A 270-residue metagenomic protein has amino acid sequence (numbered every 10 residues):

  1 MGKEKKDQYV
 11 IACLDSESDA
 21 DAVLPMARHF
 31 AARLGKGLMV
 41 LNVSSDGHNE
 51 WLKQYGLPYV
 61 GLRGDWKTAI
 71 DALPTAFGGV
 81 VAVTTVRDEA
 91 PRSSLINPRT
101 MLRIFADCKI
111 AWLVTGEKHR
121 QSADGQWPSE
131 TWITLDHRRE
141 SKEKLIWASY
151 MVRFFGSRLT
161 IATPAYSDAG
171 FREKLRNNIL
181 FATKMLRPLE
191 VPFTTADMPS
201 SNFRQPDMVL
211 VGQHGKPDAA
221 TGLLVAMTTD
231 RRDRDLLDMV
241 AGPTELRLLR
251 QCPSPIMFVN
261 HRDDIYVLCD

Functional and structural regions predicted by a protein language model:
M1-A22, L57, V80-V81, V86-K144 (+2 more regions): Intrinsically disordered or low-complexity boundary/linker segments at protein termini and domain junctions
M1-K5, M26, E50-V83, R87-L95 (+5 more regions): Structural beta-alpha unit
G2-L57, S129-K174, N178-A196, T221-G222 (+1 more regions): Small/aliphatic-rich secondary-structure junction motif
V43-D46, E117-Q121, T163-A169, D230 (+1 more regions): Short beta-alpha junction loops
N97-P98, L175-L180, L210, A241: Well-ordered, non-membrane alpha-helical segments in soluble/globular domains
G125, K144, G170-K174, D207-M208 (+2 more regions): Short, well-ordered secondary-structure micro-motifs
P243-E245: Segments surrounding the PLD/"HKD" phosphodiesterase catalytic module and close analogs
